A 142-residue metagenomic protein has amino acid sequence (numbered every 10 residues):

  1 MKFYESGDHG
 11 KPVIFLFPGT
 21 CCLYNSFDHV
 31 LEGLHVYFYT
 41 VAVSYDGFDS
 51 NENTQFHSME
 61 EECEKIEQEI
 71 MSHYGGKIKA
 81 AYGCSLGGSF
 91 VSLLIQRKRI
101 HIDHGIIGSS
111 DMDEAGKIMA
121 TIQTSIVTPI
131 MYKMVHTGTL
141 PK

Functional and structural regions predicted by a protein language model:
Y4-E52: Conserved HGGG/HGGXW glycine-rich cap/lid loop of the alpha/beta-hydrolase fold
V13, Y39, I78-A80, H104: Structural signature of beta-strand start/N-cap positions in the alpha/beta core of ABC transporter nucleotide-binding
F27, N51-H57, G116-M119: Conserved catalytic-core motifs of eukaryotic protein kinase domains, centered on the activation segment
V41-Y82: Active-site loop/oxyanion-hole signature of alpha/beta-hydrolase fold enzymes
G83-V91: Gly/Ala-rich beta-loop-alpha elbow adjacent to hydrolase catalytic centers
S92, Q96-R97, I102-M134: Flexible "cap/lid" loop of the alpha/beta hydrolase fold
